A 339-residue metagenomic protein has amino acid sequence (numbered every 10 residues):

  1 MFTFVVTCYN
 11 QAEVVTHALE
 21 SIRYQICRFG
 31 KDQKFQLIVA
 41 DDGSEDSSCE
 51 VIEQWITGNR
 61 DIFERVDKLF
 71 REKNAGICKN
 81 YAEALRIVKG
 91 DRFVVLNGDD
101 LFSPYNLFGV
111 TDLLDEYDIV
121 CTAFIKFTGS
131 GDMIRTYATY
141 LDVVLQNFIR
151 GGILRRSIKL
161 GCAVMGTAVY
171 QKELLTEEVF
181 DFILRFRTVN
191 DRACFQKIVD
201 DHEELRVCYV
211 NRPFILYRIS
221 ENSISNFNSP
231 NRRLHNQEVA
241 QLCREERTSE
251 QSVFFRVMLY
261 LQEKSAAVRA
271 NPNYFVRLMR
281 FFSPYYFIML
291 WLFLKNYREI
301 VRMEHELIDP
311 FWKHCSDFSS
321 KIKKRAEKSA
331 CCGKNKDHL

Functional and structural regions predicted by a protein language model:
Q11-I26: Short, well-formed alpha-helical segments that are part of the catalytic scaffolds of diverse glycosyltransferases
D41-E50, N97: A conserved acidic beta->alpha catalytic loop
S47, D100-D112: Acidic donor-binding/catalytic loop of UDP-sugar-dependent glycosyltransferases, especially processive GT2
F70-V88: Glycine-rich, basic loop-to-helix element that forms the pyrophosphate-binding segment of sugar-nucleotide handling
F93: Short aromatic/hydrophobic "clamp" motif used to bind/position activated sugar donors
L107-L175, R247: Flexible acidic/His/Gly-enriched loops in nucleotide-sugar-dependent glycosyltransferase catalytic domains
L145-N231: Conserved nucleotide-sugar donor-binding catalytic segment
V257-L339: Membrane-interface aromatic/basic loop that binds lipid-linked glycans or pyrophosphate carriers, typified by
